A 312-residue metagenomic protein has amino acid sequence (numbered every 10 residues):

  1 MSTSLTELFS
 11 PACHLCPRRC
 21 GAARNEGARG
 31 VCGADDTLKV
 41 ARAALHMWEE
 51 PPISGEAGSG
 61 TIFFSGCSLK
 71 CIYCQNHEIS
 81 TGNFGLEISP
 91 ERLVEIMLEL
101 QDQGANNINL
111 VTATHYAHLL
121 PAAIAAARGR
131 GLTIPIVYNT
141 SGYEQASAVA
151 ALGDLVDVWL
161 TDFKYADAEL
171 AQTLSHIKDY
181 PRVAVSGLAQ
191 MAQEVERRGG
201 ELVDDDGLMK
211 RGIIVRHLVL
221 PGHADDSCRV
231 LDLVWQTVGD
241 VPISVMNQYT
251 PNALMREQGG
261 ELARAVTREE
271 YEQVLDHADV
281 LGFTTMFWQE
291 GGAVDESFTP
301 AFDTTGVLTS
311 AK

Functional and structural regions predicted by a protein language model:
M1-A28, R197-K312: Auxiliary Fe-S-binding modules of radical SAM enzymes
C32-W159, D167-A168: Conserved Radical SAM active-site core
G60, I108, I136-Y138, W159-T161 (+3 more regions): Hydrophobic faces of well-ordered beta-strands that scaffold small-molecule active sites in alpha/beta enzyme cores
S80, A117, G142-Q145, F163-P181 (+3 more regions): Conserved radical SAM core fold
I88, H115, S175-V183, G222 (+1 more regions): Alpha-helix N-cap and loop-to-helix initiation/capping positions
L93, L120, V149, A184 (+4 more regions): Aromatic/hydrophobic pocket-lining residues that form the small-molecule binding cavity in soluble enzyme cores
A123-P135, S186-E194, R268-D276: Alpha-helix-loop-beta-strand connector modules within alpha/beta enzyme cores
Q172-D206: Anionic-ligand binding region
